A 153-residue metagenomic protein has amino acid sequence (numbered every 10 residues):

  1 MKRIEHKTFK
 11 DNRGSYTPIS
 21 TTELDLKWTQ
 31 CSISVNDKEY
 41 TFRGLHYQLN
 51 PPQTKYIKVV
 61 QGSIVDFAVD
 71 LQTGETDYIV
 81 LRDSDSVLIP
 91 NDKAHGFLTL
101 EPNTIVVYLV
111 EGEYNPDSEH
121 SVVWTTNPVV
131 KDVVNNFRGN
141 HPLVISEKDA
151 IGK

Functional and structural regions predicted by a protein language model:
M1-L81, N103, V110-K153: Non-catalytic, conserved peripheral segments adjacent to functional cores
V80-P102, L109-V110: Conserved metal-binding segment of the jelly-roll/cupin
